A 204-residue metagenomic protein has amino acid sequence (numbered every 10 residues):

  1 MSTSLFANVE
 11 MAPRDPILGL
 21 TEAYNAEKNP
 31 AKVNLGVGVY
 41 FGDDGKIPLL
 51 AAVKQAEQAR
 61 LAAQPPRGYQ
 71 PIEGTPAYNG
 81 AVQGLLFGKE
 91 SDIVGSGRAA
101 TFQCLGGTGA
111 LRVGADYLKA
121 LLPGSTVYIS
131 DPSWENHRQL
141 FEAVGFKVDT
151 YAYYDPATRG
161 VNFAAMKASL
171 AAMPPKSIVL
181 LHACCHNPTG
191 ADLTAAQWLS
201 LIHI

Functional and structural regions predicted by a protein language model:
S2-N8: Generic N-terminal amphipathic, Lys/Arg-enriched alpha-helix
P13-G106: N-terminal small-domain helix-loop-helix segment of the aminotransferase-like
G19, A81, A110-G114, A165 (+1 more regions): Well-ordered alpha-helical segments embedded in enzymatic catalytic cores
G36-V39, V179-C185: Short loop/turn segments at strand-loop or loop-helix junctions that form parts of catalytic or ligand-binding pockets
D92-C104, G109-R112, D116-L181, P188 (+1 more regions): PLP-dependent aminotransferase-like
L193-L199: Charged helix-capping and loop-helix junction motifs
I202-I204: Conserved small/polar residues in nucleotide/adenosyl-binding loops
